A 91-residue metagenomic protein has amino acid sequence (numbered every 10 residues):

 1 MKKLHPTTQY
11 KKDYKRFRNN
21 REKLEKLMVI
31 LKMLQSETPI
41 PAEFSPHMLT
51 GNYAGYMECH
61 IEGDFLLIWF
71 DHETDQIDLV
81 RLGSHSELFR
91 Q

Functional and structural regions predicted by a protein language model:
K3, K12, N19-E22, C59 (+2 more regions): Enriched for short, Lys/Arg-rich terminal
Q9-D13, I30: A general alpha-helix detector
F17-L24, E37: Residues at alpha-helix boundaries and the short loops/turns that link adjacent helices
L24-M33: PIN-domain endoribonuclease scaffold, especially VapC-family toxins
L27, S45, G55, G63-F65 (+1 more regions): A generic structural signal for short beta-strands and their flanking turns/coil linkers
M33-H60: A short, surface-exposed loop/turn module that caps and links secondary-structure elements
